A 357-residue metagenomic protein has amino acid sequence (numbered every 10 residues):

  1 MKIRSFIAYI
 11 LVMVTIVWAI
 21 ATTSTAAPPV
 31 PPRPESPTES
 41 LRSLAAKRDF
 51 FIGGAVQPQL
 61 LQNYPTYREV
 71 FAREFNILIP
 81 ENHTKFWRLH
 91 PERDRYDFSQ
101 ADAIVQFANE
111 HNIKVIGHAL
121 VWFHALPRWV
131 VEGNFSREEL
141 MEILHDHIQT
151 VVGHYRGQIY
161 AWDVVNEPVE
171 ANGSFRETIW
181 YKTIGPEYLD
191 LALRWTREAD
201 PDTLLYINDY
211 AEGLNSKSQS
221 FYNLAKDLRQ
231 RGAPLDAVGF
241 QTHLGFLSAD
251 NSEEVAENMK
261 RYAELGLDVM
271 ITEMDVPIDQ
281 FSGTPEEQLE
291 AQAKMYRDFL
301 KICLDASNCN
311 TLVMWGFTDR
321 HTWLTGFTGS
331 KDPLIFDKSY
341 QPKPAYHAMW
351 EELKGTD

Functional and structural regions predicted by a protein language model:
M1-I10: Bacterial N-terminal signal peptides that target proteins for export
Y9-A19: Bacterial N-terminal signal peptides
P31-I77, E81: Boundary/entry segment of secreted carbohydrate-active catalytic domains
P31-L44, H90, N134-F135, T150 (+3 more regions): Aromatic-rich peripheral "rim/lid" segments of glycoside hydrolase catalytic domains that contact and position glycan
L41, R73, I77-P91, Q100-G213 (+1 more regions): Substrate-binding cleft and catalytic face of glycoside hydrolase catalytic domains, especially the flexible beta-alpha
A55-T66, F86-S99, V169-G173, A211-S220 (+2 more regions): Acidic-and-aromatic substrate-binding clefts and catalytic sites of carbohydrate-active enzymes
P58-E74, E142-V151, S216-L228, M295-L300: Short, acidic/polar
N76-N82, N166, A199-D209, F221-S248 (+1 more regions): Aromatic- and acid-rich polysaccharide-binding/catalytic face of secreted or lumenal carbohydrate-active enzymes
